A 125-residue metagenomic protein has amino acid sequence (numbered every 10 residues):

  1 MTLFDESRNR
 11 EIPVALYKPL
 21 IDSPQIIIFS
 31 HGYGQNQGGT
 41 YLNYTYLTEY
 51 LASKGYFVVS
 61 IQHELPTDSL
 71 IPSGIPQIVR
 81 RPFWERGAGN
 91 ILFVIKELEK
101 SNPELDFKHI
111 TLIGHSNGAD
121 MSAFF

Functional and structural regions predicted by a protein language model:
M1-D22: N-terminal cap/lid segment of alpha/beta-hydrolase-fold proteins
S23-G32: Short beta-strand element of the alpha/beta-hydrolase
Y33, F57, Q62-P66: Short beta-to-alpha linker loops that shape the active-site pocket of alpha/beta-hydrolase fold enzymes
G39-V59: Short amphipathic alpha-helix adjacent to the substrate-entry channel of hydrolases
H63-E85: Cap/lid segment of the alpha/beta-hydrolase catalytic domain
I78-E104: Alpha/beta-hydrolase active-site loop
H109-T111: Residue in the alpha/beta-hydrolase core beta-strand immediately N-terminal to the catalytic nucleophile
I113-G118, S122: Gly/Ala-rich beta-loop-alpha elbow adjacent to hydrolase catalytic centers
